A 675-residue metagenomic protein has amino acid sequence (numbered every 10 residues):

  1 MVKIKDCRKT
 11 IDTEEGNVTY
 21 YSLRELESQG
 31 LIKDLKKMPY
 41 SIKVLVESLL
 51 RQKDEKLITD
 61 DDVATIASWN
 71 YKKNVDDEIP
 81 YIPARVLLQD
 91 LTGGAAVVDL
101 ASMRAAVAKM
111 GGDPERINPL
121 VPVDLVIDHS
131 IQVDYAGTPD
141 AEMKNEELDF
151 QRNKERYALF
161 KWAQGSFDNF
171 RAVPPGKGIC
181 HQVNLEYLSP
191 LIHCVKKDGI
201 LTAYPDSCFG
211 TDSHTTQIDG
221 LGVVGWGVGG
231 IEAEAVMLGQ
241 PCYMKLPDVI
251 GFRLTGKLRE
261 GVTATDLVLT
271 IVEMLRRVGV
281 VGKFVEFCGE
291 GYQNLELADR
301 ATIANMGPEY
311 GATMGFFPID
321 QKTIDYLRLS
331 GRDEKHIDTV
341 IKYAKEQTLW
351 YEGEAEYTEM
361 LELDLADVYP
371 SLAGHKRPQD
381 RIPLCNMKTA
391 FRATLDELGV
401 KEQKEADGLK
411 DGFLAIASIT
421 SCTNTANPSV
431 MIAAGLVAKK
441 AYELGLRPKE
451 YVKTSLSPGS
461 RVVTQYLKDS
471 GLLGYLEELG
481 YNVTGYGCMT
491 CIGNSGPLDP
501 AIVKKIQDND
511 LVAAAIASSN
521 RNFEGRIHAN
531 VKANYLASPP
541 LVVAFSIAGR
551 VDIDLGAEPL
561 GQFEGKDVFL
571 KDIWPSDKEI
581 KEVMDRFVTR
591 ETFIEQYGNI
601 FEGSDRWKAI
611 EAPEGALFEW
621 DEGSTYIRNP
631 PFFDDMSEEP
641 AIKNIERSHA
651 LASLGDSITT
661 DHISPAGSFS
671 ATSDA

Functional and structural regions predicted by a protein language model:
M1-L148, L295-N305, E309-Q321, D325-D333 (+1 more regions): N-terminal amphipathic, basic-rich helices that act as targeting or association modules
C7, T13-E14, Y81-P83, P119-P122 (+22 more regions): Short, well-ordered loop/turn elements at secondary-structure boundaries
C7, V75, P114, K197-D198 (+15 more regions): Generic recognition of flexible, low-complexity loop/linker segments
T19-S28, K43, Y81-V86, G165-N169 (+10 more regions): Short acidic (Asp/Glu) and glycine-rich catalytic loops that position anionic groups and cofactors
D54-K257, A264-L269, P370-A373, M387 (+9 more regions): Long, structured ligand/cofactor-binding scaffold of large enzymes
I82, L100-R156, Y292-V400, A557-E619 (+3 more regions): Terminal amphipathic helices with adjacent charged low-complexity linkers/tails
G199-D338, V430-I432, A438, Y442-E450 (+1 more regions): Mobile "lid/hinge" segments at catalytic clefts and subdomain interfaces of large enzymes
